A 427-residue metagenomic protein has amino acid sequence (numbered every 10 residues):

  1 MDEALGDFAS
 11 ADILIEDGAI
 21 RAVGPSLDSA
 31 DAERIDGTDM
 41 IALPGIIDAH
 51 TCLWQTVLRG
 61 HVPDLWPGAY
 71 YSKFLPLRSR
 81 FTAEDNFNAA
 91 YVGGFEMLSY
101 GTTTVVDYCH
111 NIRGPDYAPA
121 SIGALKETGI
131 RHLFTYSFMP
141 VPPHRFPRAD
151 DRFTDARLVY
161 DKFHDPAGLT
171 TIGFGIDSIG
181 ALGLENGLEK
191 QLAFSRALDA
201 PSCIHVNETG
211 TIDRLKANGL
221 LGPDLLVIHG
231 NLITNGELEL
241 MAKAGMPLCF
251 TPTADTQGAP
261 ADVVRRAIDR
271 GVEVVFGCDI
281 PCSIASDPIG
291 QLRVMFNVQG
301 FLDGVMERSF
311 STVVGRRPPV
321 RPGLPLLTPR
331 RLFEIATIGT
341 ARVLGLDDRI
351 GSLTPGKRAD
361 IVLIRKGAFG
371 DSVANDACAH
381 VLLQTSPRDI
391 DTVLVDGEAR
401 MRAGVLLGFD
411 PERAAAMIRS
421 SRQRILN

Functional and structural regions predicted by a protein language model:
M1-A11, E16, S26, R330-N427: Active-site microenvironment of metallo-dependent hydrolases
I13, G18, D39, H50 (+13 more regions): Divalent metal-coordination and catalytic microenvironments
E16-D17, D28-G68, Y91, L98-S99: Replace "His-x-His-based motif
V57-N88, V141-F153, T209-D224, A244-P247 (+1 more regions): Active-site gating loops and adjacent loop-to-helix segments of metal-dependent hydrolytic enzymes
R59-I130, T154-P166, R419-R424: Alpha-helical scaffold segments that flank or form the walls of functional sites
D116-L238: Metal-coordinating catalytic core of metallo-dependent amide/deamination hydrolases
I233-G236, L240-I280: A conserved active-site cap/scaffold subdomain adjacent to cofactor or substrate pockets
R265-A368: His/Asp/Glu-enriched, well-ordered alpha-helical/loop segment that forms or immediately abuts the divalent-metal
